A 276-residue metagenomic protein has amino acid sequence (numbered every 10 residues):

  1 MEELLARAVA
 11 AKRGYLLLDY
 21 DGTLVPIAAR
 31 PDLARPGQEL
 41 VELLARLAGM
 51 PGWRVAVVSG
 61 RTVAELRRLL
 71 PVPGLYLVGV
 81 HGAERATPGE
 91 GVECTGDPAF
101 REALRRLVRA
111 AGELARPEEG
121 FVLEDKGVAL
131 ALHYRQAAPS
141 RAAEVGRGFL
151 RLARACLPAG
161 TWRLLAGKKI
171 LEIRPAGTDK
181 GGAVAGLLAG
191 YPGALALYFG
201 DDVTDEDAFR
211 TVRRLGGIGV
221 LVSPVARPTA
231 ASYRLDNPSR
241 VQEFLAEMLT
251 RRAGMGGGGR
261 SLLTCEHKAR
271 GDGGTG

Functional and structural regions predicted by a protein language model:
M1-K12, A64-L70: Short amphipathic alpha-helices and their capping/turn segments at secondary-structure boundaries
V9-A29: Asp-based phosphoryl-transfer active-site loop
A11, A176, G181-E266, G271 (+1 more regions): Mg2+-dependent phosphoryl-transfer enzymes with acidic/Ser/Thr/Gly-rich catalytic loops
R35-K126: Active-site phosphate-binding/coordination module
R61-V80, R141-T161: Substrate-recognition/cap helix-loop segment adjacent to the acidic, metal-dependent catalytic center of Asp-based
V78-V80, A86-R105, L165-G193: Substrate-recognition "cap/lid" segment bordering the active-site pocket of phosphatases
F121-P139, T161-R174: Charged, glycine-interspersed solvent-exposed loop segments at helix/strand-loop junctions that cap or gate access
